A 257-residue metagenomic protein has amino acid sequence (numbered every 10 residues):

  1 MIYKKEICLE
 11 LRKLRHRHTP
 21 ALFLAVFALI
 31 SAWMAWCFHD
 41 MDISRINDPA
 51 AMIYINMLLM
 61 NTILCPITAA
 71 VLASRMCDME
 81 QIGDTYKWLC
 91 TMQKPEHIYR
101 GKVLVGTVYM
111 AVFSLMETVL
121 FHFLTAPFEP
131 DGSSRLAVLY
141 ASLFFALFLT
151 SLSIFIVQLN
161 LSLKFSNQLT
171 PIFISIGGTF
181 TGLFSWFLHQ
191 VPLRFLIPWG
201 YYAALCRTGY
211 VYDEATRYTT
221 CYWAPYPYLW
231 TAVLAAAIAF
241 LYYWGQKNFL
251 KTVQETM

Functional and structural regions predicted by a protein language model:
M1-L24, Q254-E255: Aromatic- and glycine-rich beta-strand/loop motifs that create alpha-glucan
I7-L14, I98-Y99, A141, F249: Hydrophobic alpha-helical elements at and bordering transmembrane segments of multi-pass membrane proteins
T19, K94-E96, R100, R135-L136 (+1 more regions): Membrane-helix interface segments
V26-T68, A73, R100-F165, L183 (+2 more regions): Secretory targeting signals
C37-M52, I172, G177-M257: Terminal transmembrane helical anchor/hairpin motif
I67-D84, I154-L169, A232-K251: Transmembrane alpha-helical segments in integral membrane proteins
S74-V108: Helix-loop-helix units of permease transmembrane domains in multi-pass membrane transporters, especially ABC
